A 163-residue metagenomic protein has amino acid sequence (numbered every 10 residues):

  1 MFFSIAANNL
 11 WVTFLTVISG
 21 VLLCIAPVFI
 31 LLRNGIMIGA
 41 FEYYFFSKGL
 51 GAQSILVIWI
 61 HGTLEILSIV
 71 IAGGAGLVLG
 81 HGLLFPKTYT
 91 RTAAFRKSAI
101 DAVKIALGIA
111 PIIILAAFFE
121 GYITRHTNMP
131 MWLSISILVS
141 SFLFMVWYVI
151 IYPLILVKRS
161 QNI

Functional and structural regions predicted by a protein language model:
M1-A26: Individual transmembrane alpha-helix segments
I5-A6, L31, G62, A117 (+1 more regions): Hydrophobic transmembrane-helix microenvironments that flank and shape a buried ionizable site
T16, M145-V149: Structural signal for membrane-spanning alpha-helices in multi-pass inner-membrane proteins, emphasizing helix cores
P27-N34, A72-V78: Re-entrant/interfacial helical elements at transmembrane boundaries that shape and gate the permeation pathway
V28-K48: Small-polar-interrupted transmembrane alpha-helices in polytopic inner-membrane proteins
E42-N128, S140: Hydrophobic alpha-helical transmembrane segments and adjacent short intramembrane/lumenal linkers of inner/organellar
M131-M145: Small-residue-rich transmembrane alpha-helices that serve as helix-helix interface/gating elements in multipass
V149-I163: Membrane-interface capping segments at transmembrane-helix boundaries
